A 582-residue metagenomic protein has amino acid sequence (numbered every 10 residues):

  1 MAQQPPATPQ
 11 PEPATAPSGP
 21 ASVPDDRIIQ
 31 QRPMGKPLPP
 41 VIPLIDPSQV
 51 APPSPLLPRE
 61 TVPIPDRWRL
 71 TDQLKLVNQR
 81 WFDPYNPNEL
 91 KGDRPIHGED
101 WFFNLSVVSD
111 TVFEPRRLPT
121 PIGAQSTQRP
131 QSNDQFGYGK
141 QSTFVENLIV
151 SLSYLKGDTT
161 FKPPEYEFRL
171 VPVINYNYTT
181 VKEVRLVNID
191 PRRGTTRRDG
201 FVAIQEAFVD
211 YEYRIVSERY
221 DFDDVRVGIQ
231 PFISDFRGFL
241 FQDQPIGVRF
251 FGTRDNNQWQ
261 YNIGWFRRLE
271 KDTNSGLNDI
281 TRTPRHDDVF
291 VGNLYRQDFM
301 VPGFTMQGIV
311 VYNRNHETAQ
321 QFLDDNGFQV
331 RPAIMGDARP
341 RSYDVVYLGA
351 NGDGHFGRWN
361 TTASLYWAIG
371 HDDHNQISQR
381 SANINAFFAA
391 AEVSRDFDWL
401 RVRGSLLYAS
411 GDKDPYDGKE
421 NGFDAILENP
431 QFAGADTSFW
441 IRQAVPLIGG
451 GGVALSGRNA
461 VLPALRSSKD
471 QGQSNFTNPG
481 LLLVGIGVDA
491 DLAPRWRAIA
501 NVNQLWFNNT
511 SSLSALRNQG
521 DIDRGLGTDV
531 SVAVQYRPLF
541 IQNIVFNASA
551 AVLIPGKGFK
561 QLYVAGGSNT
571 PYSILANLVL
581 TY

Functional and structural regions predicted by a protein language model:
M1-P164, V171, D398, V402 (+3 more regions): N-terminal periplasmic/intermembrane-space "pro-region" immediately following the signal or transit peptide
L76-L105, R116-T120, L155-F168, Y213-D223 (+6 more regions): Short loop/turn motifs that connect adjacent beta-strands in outer-membrane beta-barrel proteins
H97, F102, D110-I149, N175-I204 (+4 more regions): Outer membrane beta-barrel translocator domains of Type V secretion systems
L105-T111, F168-P172, V225-V227, Y261-I263 (+8 more regions): Membrane-embedded beta-strand positions of outer-membrane beta-barrel proteins
S126-E146, L155-F222, I233-D235, M335 (+7 more regions): Surface-exposed loop and membrane-interface regions of Gram-negative outer-membrane beta-barrel proteins
R219-D221, F232-E420, L482-V484, L492 (+4 more regions): Signature for the C-terminal beta-barrel architecture of outer-membrane proteins
L406-A409, K413-G525: C-terminal structural cap/anchor segments
V532, S568-Y582: Outer-membrane beta-barrel "beta-signal"
